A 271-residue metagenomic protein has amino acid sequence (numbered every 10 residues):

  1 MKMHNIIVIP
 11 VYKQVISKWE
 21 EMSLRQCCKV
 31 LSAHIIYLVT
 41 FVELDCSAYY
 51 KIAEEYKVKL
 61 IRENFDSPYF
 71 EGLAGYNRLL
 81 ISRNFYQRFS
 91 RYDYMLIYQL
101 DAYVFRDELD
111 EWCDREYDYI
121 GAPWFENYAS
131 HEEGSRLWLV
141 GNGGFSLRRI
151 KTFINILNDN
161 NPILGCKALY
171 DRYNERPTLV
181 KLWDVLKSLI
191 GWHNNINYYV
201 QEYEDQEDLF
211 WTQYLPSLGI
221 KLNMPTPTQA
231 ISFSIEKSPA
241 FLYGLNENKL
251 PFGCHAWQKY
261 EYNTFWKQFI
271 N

Functional and structural regions predicted by a protein language model:
M1-R25: N-proximal low-complexity "stem/linker" segments adjacent to membrane-targeting elements
I9-K13, L38-V42, G121: Short beta-strand/turn micro-motifs composed of small residues that flank or help shape donor/cofactor-binding pockets
M22-Q26, C46-K57, W211, L215: Short, aromatic/basic amphipathic alpha-helical patches
L24-H34: Short, acidic, metal-binding catalytic loop of nucleotide-sugar glycosyltransferases
V39-D93: Active-site-proximal specificity loops/subdomain of glycosyltransferases
Y92-V104: Short beta-strand-to-loop acidic/aromatic patch adjacent to the donor-nucleotide binding site
Y103-G134: Conserved donor-nucleotide/metal-binding helix-loop-beta segment in metal-dependent transferases, i.e., the alpha-helix
G141-I270: Catalytic core and acceptor-binding pocket of nucleotide-sugar-dependent glycosyltransferases
